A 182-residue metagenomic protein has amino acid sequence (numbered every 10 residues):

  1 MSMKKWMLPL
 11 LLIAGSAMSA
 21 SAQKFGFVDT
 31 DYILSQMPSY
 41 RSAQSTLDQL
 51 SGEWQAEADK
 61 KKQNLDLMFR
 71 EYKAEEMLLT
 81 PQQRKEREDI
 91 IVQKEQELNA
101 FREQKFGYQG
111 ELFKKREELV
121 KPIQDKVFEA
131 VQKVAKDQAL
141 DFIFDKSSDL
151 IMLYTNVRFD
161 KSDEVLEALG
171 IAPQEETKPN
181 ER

Functional and structural regions predicted by a protein language model:
M1-F25: Bacterial Sec-dependent N-terminal signal peptides
Q23-R182: Amphipathic, charged alpha-helical segments and their helix-to-coil junctions in extracytoplasmic/peripheral assemblies
